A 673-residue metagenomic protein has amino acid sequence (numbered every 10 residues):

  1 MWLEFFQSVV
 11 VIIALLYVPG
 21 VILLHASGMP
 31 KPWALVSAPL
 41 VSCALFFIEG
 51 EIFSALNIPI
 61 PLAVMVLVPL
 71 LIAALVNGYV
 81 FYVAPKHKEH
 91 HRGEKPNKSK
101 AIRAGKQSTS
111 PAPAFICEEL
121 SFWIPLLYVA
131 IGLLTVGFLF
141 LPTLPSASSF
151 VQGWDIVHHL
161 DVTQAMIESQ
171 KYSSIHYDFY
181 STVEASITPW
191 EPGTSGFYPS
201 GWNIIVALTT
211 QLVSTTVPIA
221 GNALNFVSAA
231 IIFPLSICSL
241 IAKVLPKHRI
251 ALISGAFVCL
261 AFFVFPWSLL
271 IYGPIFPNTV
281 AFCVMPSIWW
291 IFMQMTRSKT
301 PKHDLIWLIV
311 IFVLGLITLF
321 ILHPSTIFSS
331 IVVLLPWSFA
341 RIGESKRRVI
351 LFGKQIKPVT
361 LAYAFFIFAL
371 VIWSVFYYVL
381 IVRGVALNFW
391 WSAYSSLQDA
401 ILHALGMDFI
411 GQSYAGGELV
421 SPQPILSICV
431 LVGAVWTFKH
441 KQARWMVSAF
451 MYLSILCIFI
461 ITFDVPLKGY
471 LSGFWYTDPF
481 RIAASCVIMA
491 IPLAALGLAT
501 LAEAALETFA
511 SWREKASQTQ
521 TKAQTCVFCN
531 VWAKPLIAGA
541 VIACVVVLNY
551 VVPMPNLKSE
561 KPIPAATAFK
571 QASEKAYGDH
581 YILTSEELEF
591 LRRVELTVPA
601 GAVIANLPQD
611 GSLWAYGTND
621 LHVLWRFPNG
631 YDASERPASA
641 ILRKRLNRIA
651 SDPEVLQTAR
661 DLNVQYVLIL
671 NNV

Functional and structural regions predicted by a protein language model:
M1-W123: Membrane-embedded, hydrophobic transmembrane alpha-helices
W2, L45-E49, G137-L144, S169 (+6 more regions): Membrane-interface helix-loop junctions at the exits of transmembrane helices
W2-L3, W154-D155, Y272, F276 (+2 more regions): Transmembrane catalytic cores of multi-pass membrane glycosyltransferases and polysaccharide-assembly enzymes
L3-V10, A55-V64, S146-D155, S214 (+5 more regions): Membrane-helix boundary/interfacial segments in multi-pass membrane proteins
V11-Y17, K515-K522, N530, C544-V673: Extracytoplasmic
A38-G50, A73, Y128-L139, S195 (+2 more regions): Membrane-embedded helix bundles of polyisoprenyl
L133-C283, F569-Y581: Active-site lumenal/periplasmic loops and adjacent helix-entry segments of GT-C-fold, multi-pass membrane
S338-F339, Q423-M451: Hydrophobic, aromatic-rich transmembrane alpha-helices and their immediate juxtamembrane boundary segments
